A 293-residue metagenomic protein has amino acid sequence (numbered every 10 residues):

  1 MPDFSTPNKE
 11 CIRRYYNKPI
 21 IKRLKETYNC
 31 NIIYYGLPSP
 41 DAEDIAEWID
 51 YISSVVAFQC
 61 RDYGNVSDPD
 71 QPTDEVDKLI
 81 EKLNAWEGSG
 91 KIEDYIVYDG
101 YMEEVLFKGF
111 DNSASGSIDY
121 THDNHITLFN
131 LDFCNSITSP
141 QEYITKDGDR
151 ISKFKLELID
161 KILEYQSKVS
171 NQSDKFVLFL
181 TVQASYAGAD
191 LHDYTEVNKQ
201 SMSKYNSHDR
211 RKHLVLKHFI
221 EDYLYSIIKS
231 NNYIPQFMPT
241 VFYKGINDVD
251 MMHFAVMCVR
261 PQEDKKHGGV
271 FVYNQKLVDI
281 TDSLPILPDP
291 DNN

Functional and structural regions predicted by a protein language model:
M1-S115, P290: SAM cofactor-binding core of SAM-dependent methyltransferases, primarily the Rossmann-like beta-alpha-beta module
I32, N124-T127, F176: Conserved acidic residues
E43-I45, L106, I137-P140, Y186-L191: Short catalytic/ligand-binding loop motif for oxyanion handling, primarily in non-cytosolic enzymes, centered on
G109-L128: A short acidic, Gly/Pro-enriched loop at the edge of an enzyme's catalytic core that lines a small-molecule cofactor
D123-P140: Conserved proline-anchored active-site loop of SAM-dependent methyltransferases that bridges a beta-strand
N135-K168: A short, conserved alpha-helix within the catalytic core of class I
E157-L158, V169-A187: Conserved beta-strand signature within the Rossmann-like core of class I S-adenosyl-L-methionine
L191-L284: Class I S-adenosyl-L-methionine
